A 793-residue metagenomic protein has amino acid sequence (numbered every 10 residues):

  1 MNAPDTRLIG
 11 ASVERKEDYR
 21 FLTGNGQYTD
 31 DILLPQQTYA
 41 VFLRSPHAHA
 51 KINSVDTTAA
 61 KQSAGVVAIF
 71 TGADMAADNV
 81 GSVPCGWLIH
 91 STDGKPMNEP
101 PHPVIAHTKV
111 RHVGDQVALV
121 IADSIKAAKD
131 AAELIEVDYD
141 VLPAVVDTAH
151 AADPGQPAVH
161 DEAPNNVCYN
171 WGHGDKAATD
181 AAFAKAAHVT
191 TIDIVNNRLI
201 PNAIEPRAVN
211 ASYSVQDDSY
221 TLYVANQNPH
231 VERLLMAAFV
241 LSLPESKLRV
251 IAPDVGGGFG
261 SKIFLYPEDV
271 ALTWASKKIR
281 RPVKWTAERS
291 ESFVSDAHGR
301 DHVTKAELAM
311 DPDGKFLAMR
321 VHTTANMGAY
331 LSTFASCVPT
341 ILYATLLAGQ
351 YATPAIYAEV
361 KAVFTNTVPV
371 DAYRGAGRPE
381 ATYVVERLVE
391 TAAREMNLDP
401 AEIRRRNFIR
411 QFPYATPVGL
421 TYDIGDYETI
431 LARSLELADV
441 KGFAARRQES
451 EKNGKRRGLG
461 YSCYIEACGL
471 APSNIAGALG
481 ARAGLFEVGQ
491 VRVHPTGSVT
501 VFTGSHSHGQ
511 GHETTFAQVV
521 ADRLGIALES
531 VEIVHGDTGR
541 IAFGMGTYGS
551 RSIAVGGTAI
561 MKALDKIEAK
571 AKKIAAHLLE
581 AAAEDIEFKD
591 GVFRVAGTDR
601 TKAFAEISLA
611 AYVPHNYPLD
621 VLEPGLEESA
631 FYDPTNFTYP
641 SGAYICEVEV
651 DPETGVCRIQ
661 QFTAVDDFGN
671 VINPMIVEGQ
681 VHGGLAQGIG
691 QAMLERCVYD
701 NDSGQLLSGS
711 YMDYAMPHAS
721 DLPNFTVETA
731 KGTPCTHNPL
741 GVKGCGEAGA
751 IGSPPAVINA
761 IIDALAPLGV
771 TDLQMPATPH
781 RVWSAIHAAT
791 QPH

Functional and structural regions predicted by a protein language model:
M1-V167, E268, K278, A471: Flexible, low-hydrophobicity surface segments
A11, E17-R20, G86, T92-P100 (+5 more regions): Glycine-rich loop/linker segments at domain edges
Y19-R20, E133-L142, V146, Q227-P229 (+8 more regions): Extended active-site and interfacial segments that coordinate phosphate-rich ligands in large catalytic machineries
S63, G72-A73, S242-K247, K277-V283 (+4 more regions): C-terminal catalytic domains of large/alpha subunits in multi-subunit enzymes
V80-P84, A131-L134, R233-L235, F259-L265 (+12 more regions): Short acidic, glycine/serine/threonine-rich loops at helix termini
T108-V110, P244-A252, K277-E288, S292: Conserved catalytic cysteine-centered active-site region of acyl-thioester-dependent Claisen-condensing enzymes
P157-L241, F408-S498, L707-T729: Helix-loop-helix junctions that connect adjacent transmembrane helices in secondary transporters/permeases, recognized
D254, G258-R280, K284-T286, H512-V520: Thiamine diphosphate
